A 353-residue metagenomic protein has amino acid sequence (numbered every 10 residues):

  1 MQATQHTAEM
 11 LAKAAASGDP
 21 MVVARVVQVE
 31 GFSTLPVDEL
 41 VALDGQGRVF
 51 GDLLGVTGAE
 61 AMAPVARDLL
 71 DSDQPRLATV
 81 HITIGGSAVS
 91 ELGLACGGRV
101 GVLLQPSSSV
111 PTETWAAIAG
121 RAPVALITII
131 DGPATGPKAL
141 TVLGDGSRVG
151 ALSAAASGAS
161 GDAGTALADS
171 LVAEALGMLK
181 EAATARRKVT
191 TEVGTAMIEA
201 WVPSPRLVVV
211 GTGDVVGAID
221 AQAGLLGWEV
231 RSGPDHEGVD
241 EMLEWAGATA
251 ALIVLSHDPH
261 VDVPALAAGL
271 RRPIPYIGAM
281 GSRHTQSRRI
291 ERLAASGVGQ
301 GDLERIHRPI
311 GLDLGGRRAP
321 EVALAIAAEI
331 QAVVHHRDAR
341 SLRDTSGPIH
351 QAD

Functional and structural regions predicted by a protein language model:
M1-H236, M242-A250, T285, Q331-D353: Segments forming oxygen-rich coordination pockets for charged ligands
G55, T212, D258-P259, S282-R283 (+1 more regions): Short beta->alpha junction loops/turns
E60, V216-G217, H260-V263, Q286-S287 (+2 more regions): Loop/helix-junction capping segments adjacent to catalytic residues or to phosphate/diphosphate-binding pockets
P64-D68, A221, L225, A267 (+4 more regions): Short, well-ordered alpha-helices that flank and scaffold nucleotide-derived cofactor binding pockets
V230, L252, I277, L303-I306: Hydrophobic/aromatic residues located in beta-strands of well-ordered beta-sheets within soluble catalytic
E241-V298, A323, Q331: Phosphate-bearing ligand-interacting subdomains that bind or position ATP/ADP/UDP/GDP/NAD(P) or nucleotide-linked
M280-D353: Adenosine-phosphate binding glycine-rich loop
